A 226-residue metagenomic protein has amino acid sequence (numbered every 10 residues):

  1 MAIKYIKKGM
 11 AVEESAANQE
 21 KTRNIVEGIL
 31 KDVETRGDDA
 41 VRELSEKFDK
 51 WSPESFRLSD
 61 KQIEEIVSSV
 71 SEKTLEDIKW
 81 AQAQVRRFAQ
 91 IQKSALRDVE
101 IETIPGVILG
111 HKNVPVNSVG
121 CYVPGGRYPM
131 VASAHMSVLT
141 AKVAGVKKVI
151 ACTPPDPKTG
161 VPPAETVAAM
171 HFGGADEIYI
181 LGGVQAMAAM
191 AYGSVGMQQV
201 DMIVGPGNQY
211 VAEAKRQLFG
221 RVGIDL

Functional and structural regions predicted by a protein language model:
M1-G9, A164-I178: Active-site-proximal helix-loop elements at catalytic-domain edges
M1-N117: N-terminal Rossmann-like NAD(P)+-binding subdomain of aldehyde/semialdehyde dehydrogenases
A17, K21-G28, R36-D39, K73-E76 (+9 more regions): Conserved active-site and cofactor/substrate-binding residues in soluble primary-metabolism enzymes
A95-D98, V114-S118, A144-V149, A164-T166 (+4 more regions): Short coil/turn connectors at secondary-structure junctions
E102-A168: Conserved small-residue-rich beta-alpha loop and adjacent elements that most often cradle the phosphate/pyrophosphate
M136-V138, V167-A169, V195, L218-R221: Short, solvent-exposed amphipathic alpha-helical segments in soluble enzyme and RNA/protein-processing domains
G174-L226: Conserved NAD(P)+-binding/catalytic subdomain of aldehyde/semialdehyde dehydrogenases
